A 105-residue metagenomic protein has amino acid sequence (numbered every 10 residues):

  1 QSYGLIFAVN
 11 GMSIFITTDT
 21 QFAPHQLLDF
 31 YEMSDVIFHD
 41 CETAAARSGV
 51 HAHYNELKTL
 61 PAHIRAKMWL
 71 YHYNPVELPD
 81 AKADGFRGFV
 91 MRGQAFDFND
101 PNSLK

Functional and structural regions predicted by a protein language model:
Y3-F7: Short beta-strand scaffold segments in enzyme catalytic cores
A8-I16: Metallo-beta-lactamase
S13, T20-L104: Cap/insert and terminal regions of metallo-dependent hydrolase folds
